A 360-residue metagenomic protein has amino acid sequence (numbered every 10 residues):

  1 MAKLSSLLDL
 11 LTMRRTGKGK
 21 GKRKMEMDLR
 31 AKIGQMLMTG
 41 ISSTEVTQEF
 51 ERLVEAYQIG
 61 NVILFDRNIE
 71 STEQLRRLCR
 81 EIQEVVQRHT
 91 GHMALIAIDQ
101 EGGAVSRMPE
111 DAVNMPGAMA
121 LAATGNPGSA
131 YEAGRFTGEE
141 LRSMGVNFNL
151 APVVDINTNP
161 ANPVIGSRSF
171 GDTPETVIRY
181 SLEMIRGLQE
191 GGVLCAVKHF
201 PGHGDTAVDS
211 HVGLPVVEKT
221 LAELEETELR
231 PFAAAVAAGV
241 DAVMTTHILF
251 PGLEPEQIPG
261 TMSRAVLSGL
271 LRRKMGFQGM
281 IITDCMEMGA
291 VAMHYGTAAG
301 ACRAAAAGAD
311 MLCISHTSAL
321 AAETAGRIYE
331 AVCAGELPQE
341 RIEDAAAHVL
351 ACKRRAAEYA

Functional and structural regions predicted by a protein language model:
L4-R14, G21-A112: N-terminal hydrophobic targeting/anchoring segments and the immediately downstream early-domain regions of hydrolases
L29, G40, V46, R67-T90 (+4 more regions): Second-shell residues forming the walls of enzyme active-site clefts
G60-R67, N147-D155, G308, L312: Divalent metal-dependent hydrolysis catalytic cores, especially in the metallo-beta-lactamase
S106-D111, G117, A161-N162: Short, conserved acidic/polar surface loops in the N-terminal third of protein domains
A112-G125, S169-G171: A charged helix-plus-loop insertion that forms the helical arch/lid used to bind and gate nucleic-acid substrates
T124-V146, A299-A306: Alpha-helical scaffold segments that flank or form the walls of functional sites
V154-V164: Short, conserved phosphate-binding/catalytic loop or strand-edge motifs used in phosphoryl-/nucleotidyl-transfer
Q339-A360: Extended, intrinsically disordered, low-complexity segments
